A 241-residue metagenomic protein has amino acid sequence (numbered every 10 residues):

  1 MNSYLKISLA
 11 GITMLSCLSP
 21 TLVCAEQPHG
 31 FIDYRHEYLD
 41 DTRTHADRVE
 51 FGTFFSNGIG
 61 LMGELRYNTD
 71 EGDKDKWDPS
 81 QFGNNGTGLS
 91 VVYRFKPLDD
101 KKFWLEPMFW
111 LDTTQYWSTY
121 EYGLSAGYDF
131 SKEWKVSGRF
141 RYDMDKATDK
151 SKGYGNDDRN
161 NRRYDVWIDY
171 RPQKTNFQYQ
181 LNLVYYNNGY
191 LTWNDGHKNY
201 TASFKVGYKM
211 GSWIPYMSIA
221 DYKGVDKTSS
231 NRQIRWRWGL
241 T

Functional and structural regions predicted by a protein language model:
M1-F31: Cleavable N-terminal export/targeting peptides
V23-D75: Short glycine/proline- and aromatic-enriched beta-strand/turn motifs that initiate or cap beta-hairpins
P28-I32, I59-G63, F103-P107, V136-G138 (+5 more regions): Transmembrane beta-strands of outer-membrane beta-barrel proteins
H36-D40, L65-E71, F95, F109-Q115 (+6 more regions): Transmembrane beta-strands of outer-membrane beta-barrel pores
R43-F51, F82-L89, S118-Y122, N156-Y164 (+2 more regions): Residues that define the transmembrane beta-barrel architecture of outer-membrane proteins
V49-F55, L89-Y93, L124-Y128, F140 (+4 more regions): Residues on the lipid-exposed face of transmembrane beta-strands in outer-membrane beta-barrel proteins
F54-G58, K96-D100, D129-K135, R171-F177 (+1 more regions): Outer-membrane beta-barrel channels and translocator barrels
Y185-Y190, G196-T241: Predominantly the C-terminal beta-signal and adjacent terminal strand-loop region of outer-membrane beta-barrel
